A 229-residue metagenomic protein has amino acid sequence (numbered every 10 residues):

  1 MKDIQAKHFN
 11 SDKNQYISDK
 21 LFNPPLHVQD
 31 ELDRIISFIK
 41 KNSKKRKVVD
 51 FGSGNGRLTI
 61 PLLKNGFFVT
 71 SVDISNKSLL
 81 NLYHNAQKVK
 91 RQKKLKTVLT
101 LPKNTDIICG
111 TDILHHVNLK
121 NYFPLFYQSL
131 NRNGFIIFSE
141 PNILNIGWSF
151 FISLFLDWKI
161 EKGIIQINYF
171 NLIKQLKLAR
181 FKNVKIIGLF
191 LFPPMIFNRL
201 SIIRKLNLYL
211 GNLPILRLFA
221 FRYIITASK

Functional and structural regions predicted by a protein language model:
M1-N42: Conserved class I S-adenosyl-L-methionine
K45-G54: Conserved class I S-adenosyl-L-methionine
N55-R57, P61-K94: Class I SAM-dependent methyltransferase SAM/SAH-binding core
C109: A conserved beta-strand element that flanks and buttresses the S-adenosyl-L-methionine
V117, L156-N171: Acceptor-substrate binding/catalytic loop of class I
Y122-F135: A short glycine-rich, Lys/Arg-flanked "PGG" loop and its adjoining helix->strand segment in the class I
I137-K159: Conserved class I S-adenosyl-L-methionine
S153, K185-K229: A C-terminal cap/extension of S-adenosyl-L-methionine-dependent methyltransferases that defines the acceptor-substrate
